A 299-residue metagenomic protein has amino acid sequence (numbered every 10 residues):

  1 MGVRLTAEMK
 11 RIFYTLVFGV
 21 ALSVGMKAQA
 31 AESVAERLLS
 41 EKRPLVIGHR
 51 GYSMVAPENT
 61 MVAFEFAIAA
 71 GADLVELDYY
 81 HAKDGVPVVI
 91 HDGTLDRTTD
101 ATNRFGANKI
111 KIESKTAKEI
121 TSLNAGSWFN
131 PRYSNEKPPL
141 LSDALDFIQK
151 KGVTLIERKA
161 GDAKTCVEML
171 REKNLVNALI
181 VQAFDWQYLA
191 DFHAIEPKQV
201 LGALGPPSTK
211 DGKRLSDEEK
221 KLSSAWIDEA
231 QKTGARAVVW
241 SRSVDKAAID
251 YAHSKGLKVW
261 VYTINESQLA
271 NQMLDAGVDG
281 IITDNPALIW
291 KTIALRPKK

Functional and structural regions predicted by a protein language model:
G2-L16: Bacterial N-terminal signal peptides that target proteins for export
T15-S23: Bacterial N-terminal signal peptides
M26-Q29: Sec/Tat signal peptide C-region and signal peptidase I cleavage site
A31-E36, P44, H91-S208, T233-S243 (+1 more regions): Metal-dependent phosphodiesterase/phospholipase catalytic core, i.e., the His/Asp/Glu-rich active-site region
H49, A67, D78, I120 (+7 more regions): Conserved, mostly hydrophobic/aromatic
R50-G51, E58, A183, P207 (+2 more regions): Glycine-rich beta-to-alpha transition loops that act as phosphate-gripper elements at the mouths of alpha/beta enzyme
A63-H81, A230-V238: Catalytic domains of carbohydrate-active enzymes, especially glycoside hydrolases
F129-N135, D211-K299: C-terminal active-site rim and adjoining tail of enzyme catalytic domains
